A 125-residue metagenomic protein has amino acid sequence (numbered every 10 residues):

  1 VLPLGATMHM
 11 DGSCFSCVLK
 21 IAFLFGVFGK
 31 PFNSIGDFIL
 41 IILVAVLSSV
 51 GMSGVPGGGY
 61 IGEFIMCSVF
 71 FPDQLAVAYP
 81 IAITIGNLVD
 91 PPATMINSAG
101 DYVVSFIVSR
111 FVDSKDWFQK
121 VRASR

Functional and structural regions predicted by a protein language model:
L2-M10: Membrane-water interface at loop-to-transmembrane-helix junctions
M10-D11, G54: Residue-level hotspots within the lipid-embedded alpha helices of multi-pass solute transporters
S13-C17: Helical hairpin unit composed of two closely spaced alpha helices linked by a short loop
V18-R125: Transmembrane alpha-helical segments and their short flanking loops that form helix-hairpins/helix-helix interfaces
